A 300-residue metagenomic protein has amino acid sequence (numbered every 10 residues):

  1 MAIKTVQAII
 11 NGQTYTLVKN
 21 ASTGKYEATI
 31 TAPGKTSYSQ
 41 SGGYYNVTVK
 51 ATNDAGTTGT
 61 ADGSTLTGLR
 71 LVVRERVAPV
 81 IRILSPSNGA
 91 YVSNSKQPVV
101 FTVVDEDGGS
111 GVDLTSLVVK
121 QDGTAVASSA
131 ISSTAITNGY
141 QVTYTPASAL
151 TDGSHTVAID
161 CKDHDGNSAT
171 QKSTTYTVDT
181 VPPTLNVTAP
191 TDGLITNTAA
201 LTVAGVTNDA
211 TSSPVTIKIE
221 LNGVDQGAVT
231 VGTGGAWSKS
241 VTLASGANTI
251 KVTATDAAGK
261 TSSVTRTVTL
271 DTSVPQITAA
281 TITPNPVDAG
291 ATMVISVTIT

Functional and structural regions predicted by a protein language model:
M1-K4, D105-L114, N208-I217, T300: Extracellular acidic loop/turn motifs
T14-S22, V126-S133, G227-G232: Short, surface-exposed loop motifs enriched in S/T, G, D/E and P with embedded aromatic residues
S22-G34, A135-Y144, T233-S238: Aromatic sugar-binding surface patches on proteins that engage polysaccharides or sugar-phosphate polymers
G34-Y44, A147-S154, S240-A247: Surface-exposed, short loops/turns at beta-strand junctions within beta-sandwich domains
T65-R82, S173-N186, R266-P275: Flexible, low-complexity linkers/stalks enriched in Thr/Pro that connect modular domains
G89-S95, G193-A199, N285-A291: Short, solvent-exposed loop/linker segments at the N-terminal edge of repeated beta-sheet extracellular domains
